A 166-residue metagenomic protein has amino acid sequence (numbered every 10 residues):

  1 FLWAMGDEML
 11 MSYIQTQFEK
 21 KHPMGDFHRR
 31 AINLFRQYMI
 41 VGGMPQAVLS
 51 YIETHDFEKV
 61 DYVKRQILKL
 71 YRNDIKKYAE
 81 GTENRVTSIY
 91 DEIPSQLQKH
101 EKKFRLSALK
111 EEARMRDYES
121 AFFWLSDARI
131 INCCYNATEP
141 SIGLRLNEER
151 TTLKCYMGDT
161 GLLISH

Functional and structural regions predicted by a protein language model:
L2-G43: Amphipathic alpha-helical segments of the small helical/lid subdomains adjacent to P-loop NTPase cores
M44, V48-H166: Accessory nucleic acid-recognition modules appended to NTPase machines
